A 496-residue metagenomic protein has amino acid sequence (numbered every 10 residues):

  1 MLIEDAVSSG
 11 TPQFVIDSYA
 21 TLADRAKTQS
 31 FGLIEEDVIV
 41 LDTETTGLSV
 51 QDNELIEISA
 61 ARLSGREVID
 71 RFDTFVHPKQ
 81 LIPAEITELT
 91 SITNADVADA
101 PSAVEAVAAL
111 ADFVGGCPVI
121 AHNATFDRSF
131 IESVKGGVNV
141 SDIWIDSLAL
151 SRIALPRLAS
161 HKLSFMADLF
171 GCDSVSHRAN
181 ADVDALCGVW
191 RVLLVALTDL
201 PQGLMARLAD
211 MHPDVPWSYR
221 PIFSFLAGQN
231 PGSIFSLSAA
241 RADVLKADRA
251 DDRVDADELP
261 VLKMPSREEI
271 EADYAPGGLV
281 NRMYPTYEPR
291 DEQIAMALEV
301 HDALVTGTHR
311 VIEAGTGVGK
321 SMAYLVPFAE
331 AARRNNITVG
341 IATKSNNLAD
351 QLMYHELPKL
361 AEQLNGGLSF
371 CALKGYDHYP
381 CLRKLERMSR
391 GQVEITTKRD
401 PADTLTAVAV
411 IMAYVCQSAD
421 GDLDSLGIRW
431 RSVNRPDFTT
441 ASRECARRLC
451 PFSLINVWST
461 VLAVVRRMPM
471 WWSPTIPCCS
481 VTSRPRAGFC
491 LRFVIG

Functional and structural regions predicted by a protein language model:
L2-S30, V192-R267, E271: Acidic two-metal-ion nuclease catalytic site recognized across multiple nuclease folds, prominently DnaQ/RNase D-T
G10-W144, P156-H177: Conserved non-catalytic scaffold segment of RNase H-like nuclease domains
G115-K135, P156-L158, K162-Q229: Acidic, Mg2+-coordinating catalytic module of metal-dependent nucleases/exonucleases that use a two-metal-ion mechanism
A256, I270-G278, N336, T343-M470: A substrate-engagement module of RecA-like helicase motors
P265-I312: Conserved pre-motif I regulatory segment
V305-P327: Walker A/P-loop
P469-V481: Conserved two-lobed SF2 helicase motor
C478, R492-G496: SF2 helicase catalytic motif II
